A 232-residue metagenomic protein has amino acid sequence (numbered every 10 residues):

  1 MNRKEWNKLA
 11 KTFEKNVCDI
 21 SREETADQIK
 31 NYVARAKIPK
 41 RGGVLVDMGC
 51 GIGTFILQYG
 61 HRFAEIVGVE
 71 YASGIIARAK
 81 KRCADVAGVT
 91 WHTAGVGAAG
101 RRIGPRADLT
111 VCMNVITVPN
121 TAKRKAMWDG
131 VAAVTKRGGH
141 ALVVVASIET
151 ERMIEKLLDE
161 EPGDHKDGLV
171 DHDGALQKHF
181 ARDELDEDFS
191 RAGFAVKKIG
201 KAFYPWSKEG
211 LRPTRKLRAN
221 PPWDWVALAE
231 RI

Functional and structural regions predicted by a protein language model:
M1-R41, I52-I103, P119, H140-I232: Class I (Rossmann-like) S-adenosyl-L-methionine-dependent methyltransferase catalytic domain, capturing the SAM-binding
M48: Conserved beta-strand/loop positions that form the S-adenosyl-L-methionine
R106: Short acidic/histidine-rich motifs immediately flanking catalytic phosphotransfer sites in two-component signaling
V111: A conserved beta-strand element that flanks and buttresses the S-adenosyl-L-methionine
N114-V115: Short catalytic micro-motifs in class I SAM-dependent methyltransferases
K123-A126, E184: An acidic, carboxylate-rich microenvironment
K125-R137: A short glycine-rich, Lys/Arg-flanked "PGG" loop and its adjoining helix->strand segment in the class I
